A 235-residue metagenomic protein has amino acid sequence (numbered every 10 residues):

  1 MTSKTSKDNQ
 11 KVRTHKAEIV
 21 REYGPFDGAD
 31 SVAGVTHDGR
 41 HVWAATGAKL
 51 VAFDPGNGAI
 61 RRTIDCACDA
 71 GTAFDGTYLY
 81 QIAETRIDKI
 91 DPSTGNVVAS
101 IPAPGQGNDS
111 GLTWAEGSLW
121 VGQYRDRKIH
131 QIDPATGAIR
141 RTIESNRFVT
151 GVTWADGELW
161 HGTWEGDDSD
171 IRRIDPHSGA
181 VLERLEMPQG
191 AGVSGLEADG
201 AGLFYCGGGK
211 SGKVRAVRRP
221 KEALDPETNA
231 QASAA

Functional and structural regions predicted by a protein language model:
T2-A17: Blade/loop signatures of beta-propeller domains
E18-F26, G58-I64, N96-P102, A138-I143 (+1 more regions): A short beta-strand motif characteristic of beta-propeller blades
F26-D38, C66-G76, P104-E116, N146-D156 (+2 more regions): Beta-rich, blade/repeat-based domains predominating in secreted/periplasmic proteins but also intracellular
W43-A48, L79-T85, V121-D126, H161-G166 (+1 more regions): Conserved beta-strand positions in repeat-built beta-propeller and related beta-rich domains
V51-A52, D88, H130, R172 (+1 more regions): WD40 beta-propeller blade core
D54-G58, D91-G95, D133-G137, D175-G179 (+1 more regions): Short loop/turn segments that connect beta-strands within beta-propeller blades
V149-A155, H161-D170: Loop/turn-rich, solvent-exposed surfaces of beta-rich toroidal or solenoidal domains
V193-A235: Blade-level signature of beta-propeller repeat domains, shared across WD40, Kelch, NHL, RCC1 and BNR/Asp-box propellers
